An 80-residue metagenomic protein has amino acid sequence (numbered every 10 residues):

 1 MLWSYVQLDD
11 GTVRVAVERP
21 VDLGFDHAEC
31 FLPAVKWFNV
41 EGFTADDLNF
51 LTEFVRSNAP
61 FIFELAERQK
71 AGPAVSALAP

Functional and structural regions predicted by a protein language model:
L2-D46: A short, structured beta-strand/loop element
G42-P80: Acidic, low-complexity intrinsically disordered segments
